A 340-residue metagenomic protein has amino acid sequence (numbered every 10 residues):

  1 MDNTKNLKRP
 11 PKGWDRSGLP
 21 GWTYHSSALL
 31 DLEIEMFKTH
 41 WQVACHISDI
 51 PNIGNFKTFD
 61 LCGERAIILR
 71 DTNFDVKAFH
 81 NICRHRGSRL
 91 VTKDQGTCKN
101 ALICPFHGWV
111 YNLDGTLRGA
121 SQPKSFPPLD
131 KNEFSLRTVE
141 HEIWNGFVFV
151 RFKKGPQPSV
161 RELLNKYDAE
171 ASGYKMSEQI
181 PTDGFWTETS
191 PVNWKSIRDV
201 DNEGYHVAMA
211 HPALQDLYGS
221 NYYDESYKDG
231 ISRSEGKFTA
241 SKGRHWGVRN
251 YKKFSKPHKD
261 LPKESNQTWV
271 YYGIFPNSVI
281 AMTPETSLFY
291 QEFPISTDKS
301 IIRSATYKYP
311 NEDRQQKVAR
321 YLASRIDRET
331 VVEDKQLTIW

Functional and structural regions predicted by a protein language model:
L7-T23, E178-Q179: Short, contiguous pre-domain boundary segments
L19-L61: Non-catalytic accessory segments flanking enzyme active sites
T39-D49, A120-K124, Y271-P276: Short Pro/Gly-enriched beta-strand edge/turn motifs at strand-loop
I50-K154, P158-D168: Rieske [2Fe-2S] iron-sulfur-binding domain
P51, R70, D75, N81 (+2 more regions): C-terminal catalytic domain of Rieske-type non-heme iron oxygenases
